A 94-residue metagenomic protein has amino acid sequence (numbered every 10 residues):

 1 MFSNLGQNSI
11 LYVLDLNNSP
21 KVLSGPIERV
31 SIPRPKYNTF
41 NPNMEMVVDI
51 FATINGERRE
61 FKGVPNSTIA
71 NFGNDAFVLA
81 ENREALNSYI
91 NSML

Functional and structural regions predicted by a protein language model:
M1-N17: Short coil-to-beta transition motif at edge beta-strands of beta-rich domains
Y12, V22-S24, E60: A sequence-level detector of short linear motifs
V13-N18, A52-G56: Short acidic, glycine-rich loop/turn motifs
D15-N17, S24, A80, N87: Compositionally biased amphipathic helical and low-complexity segments enriched in hydrophobic
S19-K36: Short beta-strand-centered aromatic/proline hotspots
F40-L94: Intrinsically disordered, low-complexity, charged/polar segments
